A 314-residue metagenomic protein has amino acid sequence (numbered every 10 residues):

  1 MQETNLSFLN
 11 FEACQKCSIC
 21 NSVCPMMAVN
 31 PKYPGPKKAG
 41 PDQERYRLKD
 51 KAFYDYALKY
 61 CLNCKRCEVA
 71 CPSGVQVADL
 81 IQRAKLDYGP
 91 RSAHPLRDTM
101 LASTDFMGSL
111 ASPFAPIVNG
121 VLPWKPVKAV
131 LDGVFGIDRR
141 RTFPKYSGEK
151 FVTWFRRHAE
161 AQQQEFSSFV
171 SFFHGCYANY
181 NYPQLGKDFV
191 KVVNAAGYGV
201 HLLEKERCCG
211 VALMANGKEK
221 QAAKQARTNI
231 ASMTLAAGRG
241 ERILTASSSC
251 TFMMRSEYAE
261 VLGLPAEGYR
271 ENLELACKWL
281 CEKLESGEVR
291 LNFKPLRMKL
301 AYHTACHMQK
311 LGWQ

Functional and structural regions predicted by a protein language model:
M1-E3, M26-A57, G74-T99: Non-heme iron-sulfur electron-transfer modules
Q2-Q15, K49-A52, G217, Q221: A short N-terminal beta->alpha junction/helix N-cap motif
E3, V77-Q314: Iron-sulfur cluster-binding electron-transfer modules in prokaryotic oxidoreductases
S7, R47-Y54, K283-V289: Active-site-adjacent structural elements in folded domains
F8-M27, F53-V75, M107-G108, A305-H307: Cysteine-centered iron-sulfur cluster-binding motifs in ferredoxin-type domains/subunits of redox enzymes
N10, A28-V29, R47, A57 (+6 more regions): Residues at structural and domain junctions
N21-V23, P31-K32, N181: Short N-terminal binding/cap micro-motifs at the start of the first secondary-structure element
